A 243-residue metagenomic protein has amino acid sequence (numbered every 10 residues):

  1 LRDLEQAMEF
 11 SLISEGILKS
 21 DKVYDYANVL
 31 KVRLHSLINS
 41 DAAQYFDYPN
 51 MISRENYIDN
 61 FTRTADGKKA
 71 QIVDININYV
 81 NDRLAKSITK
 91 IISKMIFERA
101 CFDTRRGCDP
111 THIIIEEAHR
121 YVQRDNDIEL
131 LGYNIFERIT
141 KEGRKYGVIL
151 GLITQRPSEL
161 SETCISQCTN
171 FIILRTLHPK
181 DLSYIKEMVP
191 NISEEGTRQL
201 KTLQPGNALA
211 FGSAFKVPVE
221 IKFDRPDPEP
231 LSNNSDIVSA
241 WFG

Functional and structural regions predicted by a protein language model:
L1-R138, K145, Q204, A208-G212: P-loop NTPase motor domains
A7, P205-G243: Conserved P-loop NTPase motor module
Y79-N81, H119-R120, R156-E159, T176-D181 (+2 more regions): Conserved nucleotide-binding/hydrolysis micro-motifs of P-loop NTPases
E116, V148, Q155-R156, Q167: Conserved H-loop
G132-I135, R156, L160, C164: Helical "lid/switch" subdomain of P-loop NTPase nucleotide-binding domains
T163-R175: A short helix-turn-beta junction within AAA+ P-loop NTPase domains corresponding to the substrate/partner-engaging
K180-V189: Conserved beta-strand-loop-alpha-helix hinge in the C-terminal portion of ABC ATPase nucleotide-binding domains
P190-Q204: Phosphate/diphosphate-binding loops
